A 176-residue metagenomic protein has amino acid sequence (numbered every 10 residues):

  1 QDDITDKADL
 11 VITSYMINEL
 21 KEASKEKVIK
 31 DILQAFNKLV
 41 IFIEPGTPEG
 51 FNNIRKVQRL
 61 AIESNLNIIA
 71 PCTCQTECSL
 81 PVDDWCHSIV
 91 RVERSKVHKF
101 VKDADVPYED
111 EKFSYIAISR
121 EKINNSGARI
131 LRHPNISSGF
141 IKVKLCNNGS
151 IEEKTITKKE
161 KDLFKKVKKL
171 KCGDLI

Functional and structural regions predicted by a protein language model:
Q1-D6: S-adenosyl-L-methionine
A8-A23, G46: A short SAM/SAH-binding and catalytic strip from SAM-dependent methyltransferases
N18, P45-G50, T73-T76: Short "lid" loop at the C-terminus of a central beta-strand within the Rossmann-like core of SAM-dependent
E19-I32, N53: A short, conserved alpha-helix within the catalytic core of class I
D31-F36, L60, S64: Conserved helix-to-beta-strand junction in the class I
A35-E49, N67-A70: Conserved beta-strand signature within the Rossmann-like core of class I S-adenosyl-L-methionine
L66-I123: Class I S-adenosyl-L-methionine
K99-I176: C-terminal lobe and adjacent flexible extensions of AdoMet/dcAdoMet transferase-like proteins
